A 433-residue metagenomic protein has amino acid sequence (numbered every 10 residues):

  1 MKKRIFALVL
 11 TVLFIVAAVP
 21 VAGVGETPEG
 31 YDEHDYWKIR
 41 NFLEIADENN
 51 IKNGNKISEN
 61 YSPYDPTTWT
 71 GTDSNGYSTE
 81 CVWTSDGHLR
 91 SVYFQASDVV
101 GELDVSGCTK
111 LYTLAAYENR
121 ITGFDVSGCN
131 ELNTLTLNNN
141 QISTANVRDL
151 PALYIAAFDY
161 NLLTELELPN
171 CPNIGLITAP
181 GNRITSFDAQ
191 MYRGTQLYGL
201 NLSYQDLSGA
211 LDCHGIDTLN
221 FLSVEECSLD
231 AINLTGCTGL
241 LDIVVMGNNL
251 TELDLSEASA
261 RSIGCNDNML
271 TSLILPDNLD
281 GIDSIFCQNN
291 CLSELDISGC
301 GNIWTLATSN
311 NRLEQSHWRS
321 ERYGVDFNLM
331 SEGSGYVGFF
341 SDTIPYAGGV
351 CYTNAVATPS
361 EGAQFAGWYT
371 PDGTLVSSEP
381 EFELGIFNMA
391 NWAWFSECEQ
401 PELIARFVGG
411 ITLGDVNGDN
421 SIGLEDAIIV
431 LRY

Functional and structural regions predicted by a protein language model:
K2-L8, V19-T113, P172, M191-G199 (+8 more regions): N-terminal capping/linker segments that flank leucine-rich repeat
W37-R40, V416-Y433: Alpha-helical segments with a strong preference for the paired helices of cellulosomal dockerin domains
S85-H88, G107-L111, G128-N133, Q141 (+11 more regions): Leucine-rich repeat
V92-F94, L114-A116, N133-L137, I155-F158 (+7 more regions): Conserved hydrophobic beta-strand positions in leucine-rich repeat
E102-L103, F124, A145, L166 (+7 more regions): Canonical leucine-rich repeat
I184, F286-Y323: Leucine-rich solenoid repeat scaffolds
C351-M389: Surface-exposed interfaces of beta-sheet-rich extracellular modules
